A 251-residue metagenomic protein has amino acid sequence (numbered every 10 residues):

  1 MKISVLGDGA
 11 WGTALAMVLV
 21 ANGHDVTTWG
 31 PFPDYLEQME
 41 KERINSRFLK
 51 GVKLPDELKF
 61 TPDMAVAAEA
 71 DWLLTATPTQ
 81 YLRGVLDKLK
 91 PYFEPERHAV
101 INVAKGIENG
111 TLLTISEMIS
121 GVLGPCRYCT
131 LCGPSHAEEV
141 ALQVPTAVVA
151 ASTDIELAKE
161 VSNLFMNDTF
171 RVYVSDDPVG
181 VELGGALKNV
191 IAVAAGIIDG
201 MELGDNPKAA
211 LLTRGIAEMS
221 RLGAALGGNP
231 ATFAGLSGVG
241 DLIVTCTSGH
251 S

Functional and structural regions predicted by a protein language model:
M1-V52, T61-P62, K88: NAD(P)+-binding Rossmann beta1-loop-alpha1 motif at the extreme N-terminus of oxidoreductases
L54, F60-P145, V161: Rossmann-like NAD(P)(H) cofactor-binding subdomain of soluble oxidoreductases
A68-E69, L187, V239: Alpha-helix C-terminal capping/helix-to-coil transition sites in glycosyltransferase folds
Y81, Y92, M118, V122-R127 (+1 more regions): Internal alpha-helical scaffold of NAD(P)-dependent oxidoreductase catalytic cores
G227-S251: C-terminal substrate-binding/catalytic lobe of Rossmann-fold NAD(P)-dependent oxidoreductases
